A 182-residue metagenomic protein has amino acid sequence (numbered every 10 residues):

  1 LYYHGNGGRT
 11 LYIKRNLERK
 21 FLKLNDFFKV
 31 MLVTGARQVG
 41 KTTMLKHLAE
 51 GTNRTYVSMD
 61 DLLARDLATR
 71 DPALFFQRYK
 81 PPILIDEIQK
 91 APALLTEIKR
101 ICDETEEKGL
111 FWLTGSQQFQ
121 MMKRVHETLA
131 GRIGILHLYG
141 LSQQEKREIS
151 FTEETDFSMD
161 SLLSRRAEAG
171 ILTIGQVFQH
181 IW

Functional and structural regions predicted by a protein language model:
L1-D26: N-terminal pre-Walker A segment at the start of P-loop NTPase domains
L1-R9, M122-W182: Interdomain motor-coupling "hinge/lid" segment immediately C-terminal to the ATP-binding subdomain of NTP-driven enzymes
K29, V33: Hydrophobic anchor at the beta1->P-loop junction of P-loop NTPases
A36: P-loop (Walker A) phosphate-binding loop of NTP-binding proteins
K41: Conserved lysine of the Walker
M44, L48: Hydrophobic positions on the alpha1 helix immediately C-terminal to the Walker A/P-loop
N53-I85, P92: Short glycine-rich substrate-engagement loop in P-loop NTPases that contacts/grips substrate
L95-F119, K123-T128: Conserved catalytic/switch belt of AAA+ P-loop NTPases
